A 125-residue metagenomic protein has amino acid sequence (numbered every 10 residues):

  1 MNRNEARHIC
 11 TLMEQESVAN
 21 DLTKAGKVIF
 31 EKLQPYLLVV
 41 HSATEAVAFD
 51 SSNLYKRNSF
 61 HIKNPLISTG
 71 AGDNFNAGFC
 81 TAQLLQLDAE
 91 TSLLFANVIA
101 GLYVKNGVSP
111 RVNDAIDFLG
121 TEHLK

Functional and structural regions predicted by a protein language model:
M1-L54: Conserved phosphate/ATP/ADP-binding segment of small-molecule kinases
L37, F60-K125: Conserved post-catalytic alpha-helical subdomain immediately downstream of the catalytic base and nucleotide-binding
R57: H/E-rich (His + Asp/Glu) clusters that bind or coordinate divalent metals
